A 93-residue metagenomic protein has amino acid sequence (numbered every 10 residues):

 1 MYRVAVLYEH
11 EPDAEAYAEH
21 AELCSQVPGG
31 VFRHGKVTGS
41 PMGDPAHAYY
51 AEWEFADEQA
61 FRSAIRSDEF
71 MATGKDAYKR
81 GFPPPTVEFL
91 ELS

Functional and structural regions predicted by a protein language model:
M1-R66, E88-S93: Short S/T/G/P-rich N-terminal loop/turn motif that feeds into the first structured element of a domain
R62-F89: C-terminal structural segments of small proteins and small subunits
